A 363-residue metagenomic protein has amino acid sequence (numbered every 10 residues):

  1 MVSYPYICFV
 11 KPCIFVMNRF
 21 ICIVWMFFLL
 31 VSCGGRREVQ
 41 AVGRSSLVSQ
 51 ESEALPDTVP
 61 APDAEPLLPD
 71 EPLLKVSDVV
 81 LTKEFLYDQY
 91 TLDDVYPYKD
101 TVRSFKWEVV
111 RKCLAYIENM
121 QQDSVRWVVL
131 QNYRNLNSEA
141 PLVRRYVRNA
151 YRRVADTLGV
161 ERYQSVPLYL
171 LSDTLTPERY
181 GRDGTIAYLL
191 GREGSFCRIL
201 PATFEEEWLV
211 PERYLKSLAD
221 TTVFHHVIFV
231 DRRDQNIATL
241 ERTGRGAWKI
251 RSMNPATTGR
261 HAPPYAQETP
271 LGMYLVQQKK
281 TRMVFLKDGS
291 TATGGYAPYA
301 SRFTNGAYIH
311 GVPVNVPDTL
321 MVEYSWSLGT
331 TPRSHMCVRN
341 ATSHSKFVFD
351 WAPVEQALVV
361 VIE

Functional and structural regions predicted by a protein language model:
N18-W25: Sec-dependent signal peptide recognition, specifically the positively charged N-region followed immediately by
V31-S32: C-terminal motif of bacterial Sec signal peptides marking the signal peptidase cleavage site
V39-G43, L47-P62, L74, V79-V80 (+4 more regions): Exported/periplasmic cell-wall-interacting domains
P66-L67, E71, V76-N137, R179-Y214: SH3/SH3-like beta-barrel superfamily modules
L171-G181, K249: SH3/SH3-like (including bacterial SH3b) beta-barrel domains that bind proline-rich motifs or cell-wall ligands
P211-T319: Gly/Pro-biased beta-strand-loop elements
